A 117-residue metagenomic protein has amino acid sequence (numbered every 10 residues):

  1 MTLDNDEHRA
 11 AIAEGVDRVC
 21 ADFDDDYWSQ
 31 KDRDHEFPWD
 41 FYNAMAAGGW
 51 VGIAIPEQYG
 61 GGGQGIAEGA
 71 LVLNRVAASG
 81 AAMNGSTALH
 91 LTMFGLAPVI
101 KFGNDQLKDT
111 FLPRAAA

Functional and structural regions predicted by a protein language model:
M1-I12: Intrinsic disorder at enzyme termini
A10-D17, W39, N43: Short amphipathic alpha-helical segments
D24-A117: Glycine-rich flavin
